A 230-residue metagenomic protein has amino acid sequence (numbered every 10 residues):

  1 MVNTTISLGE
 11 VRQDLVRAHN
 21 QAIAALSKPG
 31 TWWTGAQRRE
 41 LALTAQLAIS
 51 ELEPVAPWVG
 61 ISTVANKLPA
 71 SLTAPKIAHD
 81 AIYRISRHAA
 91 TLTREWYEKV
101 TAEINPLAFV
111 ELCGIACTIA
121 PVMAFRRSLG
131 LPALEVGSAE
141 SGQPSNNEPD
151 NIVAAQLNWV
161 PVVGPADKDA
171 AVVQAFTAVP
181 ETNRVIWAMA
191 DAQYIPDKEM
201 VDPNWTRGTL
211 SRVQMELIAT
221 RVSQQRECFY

Functional and structural regions predicted by a protein language model:
M1-Y230: Hydrophobic alpha-helical segments
